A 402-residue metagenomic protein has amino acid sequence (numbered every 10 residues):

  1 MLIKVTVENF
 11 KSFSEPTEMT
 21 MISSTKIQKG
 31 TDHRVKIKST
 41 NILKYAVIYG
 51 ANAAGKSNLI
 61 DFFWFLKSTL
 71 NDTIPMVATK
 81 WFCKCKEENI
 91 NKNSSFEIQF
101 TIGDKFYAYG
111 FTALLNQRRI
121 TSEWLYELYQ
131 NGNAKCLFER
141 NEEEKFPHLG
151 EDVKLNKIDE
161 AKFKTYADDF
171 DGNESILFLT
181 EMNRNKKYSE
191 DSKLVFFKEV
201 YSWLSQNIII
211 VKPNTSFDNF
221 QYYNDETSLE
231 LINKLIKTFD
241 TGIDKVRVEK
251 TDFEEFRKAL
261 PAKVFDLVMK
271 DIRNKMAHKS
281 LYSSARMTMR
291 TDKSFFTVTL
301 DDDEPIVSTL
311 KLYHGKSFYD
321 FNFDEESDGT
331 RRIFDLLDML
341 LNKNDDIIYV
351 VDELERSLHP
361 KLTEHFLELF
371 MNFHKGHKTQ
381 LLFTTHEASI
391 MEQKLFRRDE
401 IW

Functional and structural regions predicted by a protein language model:
M1, V5, N9, Y223-T251 (+1 more regions): Amphipathic alpha-helical domain-onset/packing element
M1-N71, I306-W402: Switch/communication elements of ASCE P-loop NTPase nucleotide-binding domains
V7, I98-D104, L125-L128, L312-S317: Short acidic, glycine-rich loop/turn motifs
F13-E15, G103-Y107, G132-A134, S317-Y319: Short acidic/polar mixed-charge low-complexity motifs
R34-V47, A51, I60-R118: Conserved P-loop NTP-binding catalytic core
V77-F82, M289-S294, T385: Short Pro/Gly-enriched beta-strand edge/turn motifs at strand-loop
A108-V268: Electropositive, glycine-dotted interaction segments that contact anionic polymers or phosphate-rich ligands
R257-D302: Mixed-charge, low-complexity intrinsically disordered segments
